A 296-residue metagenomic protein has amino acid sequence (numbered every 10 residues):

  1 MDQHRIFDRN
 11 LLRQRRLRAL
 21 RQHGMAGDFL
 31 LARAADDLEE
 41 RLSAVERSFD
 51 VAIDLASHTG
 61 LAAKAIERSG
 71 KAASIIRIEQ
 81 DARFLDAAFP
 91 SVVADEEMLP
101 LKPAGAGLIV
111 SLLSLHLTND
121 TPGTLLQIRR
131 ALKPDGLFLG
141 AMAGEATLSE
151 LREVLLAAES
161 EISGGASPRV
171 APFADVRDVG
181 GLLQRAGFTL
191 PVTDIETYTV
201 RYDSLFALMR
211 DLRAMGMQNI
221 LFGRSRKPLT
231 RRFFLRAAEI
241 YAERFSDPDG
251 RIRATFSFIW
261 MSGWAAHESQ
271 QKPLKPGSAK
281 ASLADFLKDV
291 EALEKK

Functional and structural regions predicted by a protein language model:
M1-D50: Class I SAM-dependent methyltransferase Rossmann-like catalytic core, especially the SAM/SAH-binding loop
E39, A186, D203-K296: C-terminal lobe and adjacent flexible extensions of AdoMet/dcAdoMet transferase-like proteins
E39-L108, P122-L126: Class I SAM-dependent methyltransferase SAM/SAH-binding core
R47, N119, K133: Short conserved AdoMet
A94, L112, A141-M142: Structural motif
L113-L117: Short catalytic micro-motifs in class I SAM-dependent methyltransferases
P122-L137: A short glycine-rich, Lys/Arg-flanked "PGG" loop and its adjoining helix->strand segment in the class I
L139-A207, M215-P228: Conserved catalytic/acceptor-binding region of the Class I
